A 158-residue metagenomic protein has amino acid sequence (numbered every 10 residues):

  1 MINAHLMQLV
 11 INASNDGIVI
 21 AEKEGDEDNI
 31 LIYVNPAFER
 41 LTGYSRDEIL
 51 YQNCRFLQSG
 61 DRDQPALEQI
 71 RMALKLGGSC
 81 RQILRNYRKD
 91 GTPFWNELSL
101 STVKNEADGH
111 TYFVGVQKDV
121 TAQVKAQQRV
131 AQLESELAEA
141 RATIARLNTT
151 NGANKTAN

Functional and structural regions predicted by a protein language model:
M1, K104-A107, V124-K125: Charged alpha-helical signal-transmission linkers that cap and connect PAS-family sensory domains
I2-V34, T149-G152: Sensory modules in modular signal-transduction proteins
F38-I49: PAS/PAS-like sensory domain cap-loop motif
L50-D61: PAS-family sensory/regulatory domains
G60-T92, R146: Terminal output helix/cap of sensory domains in signal transduction proteins
R81-R85, D90-S99, K104, V114: PAS/PAC sensory module
G109-A122, R129: PAS-family sensory domains
V124-N148: Sensory-domain boundary/capping and coupling elements
